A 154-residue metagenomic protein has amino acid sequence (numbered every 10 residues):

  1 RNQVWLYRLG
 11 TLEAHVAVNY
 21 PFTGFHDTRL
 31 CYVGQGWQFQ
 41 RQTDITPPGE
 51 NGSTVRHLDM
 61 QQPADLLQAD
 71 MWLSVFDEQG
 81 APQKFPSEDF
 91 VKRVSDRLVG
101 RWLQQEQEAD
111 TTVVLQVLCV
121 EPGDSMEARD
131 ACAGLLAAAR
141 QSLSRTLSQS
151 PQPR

Functional and structural regions predicted by a protein language model:
R1-Q105: Short, solvent-exposed recognition patches
D110-R154: Surface-exposed amphipathic alpha-helical segments
